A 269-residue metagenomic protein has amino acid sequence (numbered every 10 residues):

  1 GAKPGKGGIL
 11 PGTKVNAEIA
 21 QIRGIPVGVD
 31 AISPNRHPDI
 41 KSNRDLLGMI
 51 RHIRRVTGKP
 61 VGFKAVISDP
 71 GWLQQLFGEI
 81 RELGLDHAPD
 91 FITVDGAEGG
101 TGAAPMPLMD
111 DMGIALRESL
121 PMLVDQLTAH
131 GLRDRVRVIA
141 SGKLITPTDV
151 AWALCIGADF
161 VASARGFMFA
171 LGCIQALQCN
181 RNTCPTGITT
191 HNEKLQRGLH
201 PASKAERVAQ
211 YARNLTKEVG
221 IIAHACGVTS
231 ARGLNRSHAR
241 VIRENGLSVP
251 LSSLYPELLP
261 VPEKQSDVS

Functional and structural regions predicted by a protein language model:
G1-I25, Q175-Q196, A212, V219-I222: Mobile "lid/hinge" segments at catalytic clefts and subdomain interfaces of large enzymes
G1-P11, Q21-P34, M49-P60, V124-R135 (+1 more regions): N-terminal small/glycine-rich loop or linker at the start of catalytic domains across soluble metabolic enzymes
K3-G7, G102, R232: Short helix/loop capping segments that flank catalytic or ligand/cofactor-binding pockets
G12-I40, G102-R117, G198-K204: Glycine-rich tight-turn/loop motif centered on a GG-T
A20, G24-V27, H37, S42 (+5 more regions): Short capping/connector residues at structural and topological boundaries
S33, H37, F63, I67 (+2 more regions): Generic amphipathic alpha-helical segments used as scaffolds and interaction surfaces in large, multi-domain proteins
H37-Q196: Glycine-rich phosphate/ribose-binding loops and adjacent secondary-structure elements that form binding surfaces
G172, H200-S269: C-terminal extensions of enzymes
